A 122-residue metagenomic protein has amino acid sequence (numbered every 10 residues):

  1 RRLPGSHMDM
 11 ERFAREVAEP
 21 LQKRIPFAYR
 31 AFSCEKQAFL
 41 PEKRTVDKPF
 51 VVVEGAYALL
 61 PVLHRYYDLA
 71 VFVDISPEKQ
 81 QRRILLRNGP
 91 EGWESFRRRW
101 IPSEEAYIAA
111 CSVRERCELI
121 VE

Functional and structural regions predicted by a protein language model:
R1-T45, F50-V51: Conserved nucleotide-sensing/catalytic segment adjacent to the nucleotide-binding pocket in NTP-handling enzymes
F13, V71, C117: Residue-level signal for inorganic ion chemistry
R15, E19, R82, R98: Replace "anionic and nucleotidyl ligands
E19, L86-G89: Short, intrinsically disordered, mixed-charge
A38, L60, P90-E122: Small-molecule kinase domains that catalyze NTP-dependent phosphoryl transfer to phosphate-bearing small molecules
A38-R87: ATP-dependent NMP and nucleoside kinases share a basic, alpha-helical "lid"
